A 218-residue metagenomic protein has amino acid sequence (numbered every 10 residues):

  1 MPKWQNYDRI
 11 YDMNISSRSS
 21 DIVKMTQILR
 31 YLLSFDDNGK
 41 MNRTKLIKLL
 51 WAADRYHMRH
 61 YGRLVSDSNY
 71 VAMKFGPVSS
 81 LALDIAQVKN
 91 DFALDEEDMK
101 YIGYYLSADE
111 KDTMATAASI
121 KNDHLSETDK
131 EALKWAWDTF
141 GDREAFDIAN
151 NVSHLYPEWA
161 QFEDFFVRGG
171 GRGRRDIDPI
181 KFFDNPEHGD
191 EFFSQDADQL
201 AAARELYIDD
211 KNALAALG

Functional and structural regions predicted by a protein language model:
M1-G218: Domain-edge interaction signal
